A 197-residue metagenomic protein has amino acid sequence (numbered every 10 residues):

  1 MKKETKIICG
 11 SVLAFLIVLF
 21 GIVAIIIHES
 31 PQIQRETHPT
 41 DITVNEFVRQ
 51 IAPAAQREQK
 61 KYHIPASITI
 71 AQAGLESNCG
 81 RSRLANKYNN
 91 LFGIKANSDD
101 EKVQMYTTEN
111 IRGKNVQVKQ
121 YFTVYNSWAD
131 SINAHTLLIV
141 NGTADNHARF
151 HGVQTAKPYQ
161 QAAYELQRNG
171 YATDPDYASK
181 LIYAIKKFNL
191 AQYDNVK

Functional and structural regions predicted by a protein language model:
K2-K197: Catalytic cores of secreted/periplasmic lytic hydrolases that degrade extracellular macromolecules
